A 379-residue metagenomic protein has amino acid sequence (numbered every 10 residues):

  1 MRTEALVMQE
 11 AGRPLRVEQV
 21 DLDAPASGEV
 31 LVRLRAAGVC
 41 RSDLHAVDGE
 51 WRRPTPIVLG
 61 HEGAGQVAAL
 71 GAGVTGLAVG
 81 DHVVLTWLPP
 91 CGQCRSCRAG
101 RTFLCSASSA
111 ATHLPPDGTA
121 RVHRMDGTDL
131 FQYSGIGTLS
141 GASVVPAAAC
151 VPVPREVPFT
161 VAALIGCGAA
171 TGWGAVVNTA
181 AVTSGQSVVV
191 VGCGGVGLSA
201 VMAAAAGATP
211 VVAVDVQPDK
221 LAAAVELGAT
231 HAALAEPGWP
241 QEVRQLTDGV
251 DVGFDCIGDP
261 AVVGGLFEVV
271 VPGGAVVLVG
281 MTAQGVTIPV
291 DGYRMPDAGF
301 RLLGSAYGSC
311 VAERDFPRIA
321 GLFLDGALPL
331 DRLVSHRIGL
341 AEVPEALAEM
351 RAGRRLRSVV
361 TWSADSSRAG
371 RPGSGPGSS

Functional and structural regions predicted by a protein language model:
M1, G264-E268, E313-S379: C-terminal hydrophobic helical "lid"/dimerization subdomain of Rossmann-like NAD(P)H-dependent oxidoreductases
D21-L22, T55-G60, L130-G135, G141-A142 (+1 more regions): Short Gly/Pro-enriched turn/cap motifs at secondary-structure boundaries
D23-A37, D48-R98, F103, P152-E156: Glycine-rich beta-strand-centered segment in the early N-terminal region that forms part of a ligand/cofactor-binding
G80, G185, A229, G249-V250 (+2 more regions): Local beta-strand N-terminus motif with an aromatic residue
V83, G141, A148-C150, P154-P237: Mid-domain Rossmann-like dinucleotide-binding core that forms the NAD(H)/NADP(H) cofactor-binding site
W87-A148: Cysteine-cluster motifs in flexible loop/terminal segments that predominantly coordinate metals
A180-V182, P218-R301, A369-G370: Glycine-rich cofactor phosphate-binding loops and adjacent beta1-alpha1 units of small-molecule cofactor enzyme domains
A275, P289-R332: Rossmann-fold dehydrogenase core element
